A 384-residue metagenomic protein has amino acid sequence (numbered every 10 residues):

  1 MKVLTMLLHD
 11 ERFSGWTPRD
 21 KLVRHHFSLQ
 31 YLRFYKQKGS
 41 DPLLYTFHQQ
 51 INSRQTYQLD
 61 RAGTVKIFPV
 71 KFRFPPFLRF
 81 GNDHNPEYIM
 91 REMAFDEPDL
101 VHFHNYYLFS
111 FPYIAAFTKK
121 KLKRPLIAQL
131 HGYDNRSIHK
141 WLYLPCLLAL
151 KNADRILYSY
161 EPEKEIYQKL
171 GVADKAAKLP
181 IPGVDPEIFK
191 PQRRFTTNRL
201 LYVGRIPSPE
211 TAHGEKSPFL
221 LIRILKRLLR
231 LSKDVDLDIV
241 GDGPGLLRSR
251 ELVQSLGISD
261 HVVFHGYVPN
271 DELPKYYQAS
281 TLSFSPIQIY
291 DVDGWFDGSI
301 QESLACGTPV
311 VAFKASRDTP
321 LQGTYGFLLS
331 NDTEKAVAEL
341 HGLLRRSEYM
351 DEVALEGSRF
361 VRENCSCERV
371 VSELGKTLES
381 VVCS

Functional and structural regions predicted by a protein language model:
M1-S53: N-terminal subdomain of nucleotide-sugar transferases
L4, R193-K226, D238, A354: Conserved donor-binding/catalytic core segment of Leloir-type glycosyltransferases
K151-K190, V203: Donor nucleotide-sugar binding/catalytic pocket of nucleotide-sugar-dependent glycosyltransferases
R250-V268: Nucleotide-activated donor-binding/catalytic signature segment of Leloir-type glycosyltransferases, i.e., the conserved
Y267-V268, K275-S280: Short alpha-helical donor nucleotide-sugar binding micro-motif in glycosyltransferases
Q278-D293, T308: Acidic donor-binding loop of glycosyltransferase active sites
A305-A312: Short hydrophobic beta-strand element within catalytic cores of glycosyltransferases and related nucleotide-activated
G323-E334, G342-E348: Conserved acidic donor-binding segment of nucleotide-sugar-dependent glycosyltransferases
